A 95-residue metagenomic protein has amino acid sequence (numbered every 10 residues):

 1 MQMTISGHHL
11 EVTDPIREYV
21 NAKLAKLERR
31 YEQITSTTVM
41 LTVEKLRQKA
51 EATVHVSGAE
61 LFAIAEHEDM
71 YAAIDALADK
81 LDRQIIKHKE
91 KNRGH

Functional and structural regions predicted by a protein language model:
M1-H95: N-terminal, polar/charged subdomain of small-to-medium soluble alpha/beta proteins
